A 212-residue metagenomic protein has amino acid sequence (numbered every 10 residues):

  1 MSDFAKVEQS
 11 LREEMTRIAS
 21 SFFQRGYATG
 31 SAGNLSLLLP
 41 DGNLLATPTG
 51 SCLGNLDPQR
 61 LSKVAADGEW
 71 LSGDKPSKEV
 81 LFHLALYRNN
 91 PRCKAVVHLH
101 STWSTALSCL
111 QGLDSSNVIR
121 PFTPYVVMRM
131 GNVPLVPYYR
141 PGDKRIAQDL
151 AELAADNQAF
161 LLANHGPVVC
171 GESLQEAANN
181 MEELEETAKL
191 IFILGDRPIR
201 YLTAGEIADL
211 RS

Functional and structural regions predicted by a protein language model:
M1-S212: Glycine-rich flexible loops
